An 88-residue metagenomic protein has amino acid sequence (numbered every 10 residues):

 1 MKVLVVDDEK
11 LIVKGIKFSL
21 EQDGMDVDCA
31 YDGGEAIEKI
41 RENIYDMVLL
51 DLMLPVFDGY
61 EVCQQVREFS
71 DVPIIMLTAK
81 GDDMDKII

Functional and structural regions predicted by a protein language model:
M1-I88: N-terminal/domain-start alpha-helical segments
